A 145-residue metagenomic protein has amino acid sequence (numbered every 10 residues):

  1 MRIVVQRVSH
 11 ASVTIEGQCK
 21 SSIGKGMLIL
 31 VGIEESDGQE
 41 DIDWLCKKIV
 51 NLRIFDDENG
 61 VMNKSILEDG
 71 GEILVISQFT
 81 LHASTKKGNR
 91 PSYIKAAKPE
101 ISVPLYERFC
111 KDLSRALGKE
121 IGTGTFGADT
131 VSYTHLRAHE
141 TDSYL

Functional and structural regions predicted by a protein language model:
S12-V13, I33: N-terminal intrinsically disordered, cationic/polar leader segments that include organellar targeting peptides
C19-G70, A83-K95, P99-R108: Compact, glycine-rich, soluble single-domain proteins
E58-I73, G122-S132: Glycine/charge-rich, flexible interdomain linkers and switch-proximal surface loops that mediate coupling
V103-Y133: Short, conserved loop-to-beta-strand elements that form functional interface hotspots
T134-T141: Conserved small/polar residues in nucleotide/adenosyl-binding loops
